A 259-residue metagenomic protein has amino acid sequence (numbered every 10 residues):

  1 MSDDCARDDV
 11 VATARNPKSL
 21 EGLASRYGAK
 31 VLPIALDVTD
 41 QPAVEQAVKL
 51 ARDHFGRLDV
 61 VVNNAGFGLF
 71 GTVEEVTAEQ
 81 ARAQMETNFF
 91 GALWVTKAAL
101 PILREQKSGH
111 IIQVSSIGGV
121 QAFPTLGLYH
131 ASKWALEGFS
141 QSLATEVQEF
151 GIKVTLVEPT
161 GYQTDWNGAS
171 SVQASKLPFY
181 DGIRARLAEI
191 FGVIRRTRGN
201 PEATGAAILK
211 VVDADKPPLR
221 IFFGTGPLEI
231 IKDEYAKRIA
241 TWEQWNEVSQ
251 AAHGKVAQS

Functional and structural regions predicted by a protein language model:
M1-V11: Canonical Rossmann dinucleotide-binding motif of NAD(H)/NADP(H)-dependent dehydrogenases/reductases, specifically
A29, L50-N63, L69: A glycine-rich helix->loop->beta "capping" turn within Rossmann-like NAD(P)(H)-dependent oxidoreductase domains
L36-Q46, A78: The beta1-alpha1 cofactor-binding region of Rossmann-like NAD(H)/NADP(H)-dependent oxidoreductases
T72-V73, Q80-R82: Substrate-binding pocket helix/loop in short-chain dehydrogenase/reductase
T96, S132: Active-site helix of classical SDR
S116: Residue(s) in the substrate-gating loop at a strand-loop-helix junction that position the organic substrate next
E149-P218: SDR active-site lid
